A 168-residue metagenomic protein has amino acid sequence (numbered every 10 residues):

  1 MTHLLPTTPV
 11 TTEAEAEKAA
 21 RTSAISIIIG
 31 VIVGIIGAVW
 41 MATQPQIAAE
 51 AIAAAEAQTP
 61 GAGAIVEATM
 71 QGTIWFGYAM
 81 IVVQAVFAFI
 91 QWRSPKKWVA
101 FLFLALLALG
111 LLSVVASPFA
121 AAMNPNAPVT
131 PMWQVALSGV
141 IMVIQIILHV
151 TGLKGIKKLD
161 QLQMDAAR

Functional and structural regions predicted by a protein language model:
M1-Q46, L148-L162: Cytosolic juxtamembrane helix and N-cap/initiation of the first transmembrane helix
V10-I28, A64-I74, R93-L104, P128-S138: Membrane-water interface of alpha-helical transmembrane segments
S26-W75: Hydrophobic transmembrane helix segments
V33-V39, L106-S117: Aromatic-anchored segments of alpha-helical transmembrane domains
Q71-A85: Generic alpha-helical transmembrane segments
V83-L111: Loop-to-transmembrane helix junctions at the membrane interface
A88-V99, I146-R168: Cytoplasmic membrane-interface segments at the C-terminal ends of transmembrane helices
V114, N124-K158: Alpha-helical membrane-associated segments of multi-pass integral membrane proteins
